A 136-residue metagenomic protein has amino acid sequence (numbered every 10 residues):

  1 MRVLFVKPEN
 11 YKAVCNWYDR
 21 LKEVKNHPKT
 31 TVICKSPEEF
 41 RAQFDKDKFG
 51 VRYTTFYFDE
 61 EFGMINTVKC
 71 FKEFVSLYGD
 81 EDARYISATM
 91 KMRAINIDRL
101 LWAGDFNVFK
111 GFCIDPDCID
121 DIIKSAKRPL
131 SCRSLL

Functional and structural regions predicted by a protein language model:
M1, P28-T30, A83-R84, F106: A structural micro-motif
M1-K22: Conserved acidic segment of CheY-like receiver
F5-E9, I33-S36, F62, I86-L136: Output/docking surface of receiver
C15-N16, I33-T55: Acidic, metal-coordinating helix/loop segments flanking the phosphotransfer/catalytic sites of two-component signaling
C15-V24, C70-F74, N96-G104: Short, aromatic/basic amphipathic alpha-helical patches
E23-K35: A generic structural motif
E38-D45, V68-K72, D120: Amphipathic, non-transmembrane alpha-helical secondary structure
R52-Y78, D82-A83, R93-I95: Conserved phosphotransfer microenvironments
